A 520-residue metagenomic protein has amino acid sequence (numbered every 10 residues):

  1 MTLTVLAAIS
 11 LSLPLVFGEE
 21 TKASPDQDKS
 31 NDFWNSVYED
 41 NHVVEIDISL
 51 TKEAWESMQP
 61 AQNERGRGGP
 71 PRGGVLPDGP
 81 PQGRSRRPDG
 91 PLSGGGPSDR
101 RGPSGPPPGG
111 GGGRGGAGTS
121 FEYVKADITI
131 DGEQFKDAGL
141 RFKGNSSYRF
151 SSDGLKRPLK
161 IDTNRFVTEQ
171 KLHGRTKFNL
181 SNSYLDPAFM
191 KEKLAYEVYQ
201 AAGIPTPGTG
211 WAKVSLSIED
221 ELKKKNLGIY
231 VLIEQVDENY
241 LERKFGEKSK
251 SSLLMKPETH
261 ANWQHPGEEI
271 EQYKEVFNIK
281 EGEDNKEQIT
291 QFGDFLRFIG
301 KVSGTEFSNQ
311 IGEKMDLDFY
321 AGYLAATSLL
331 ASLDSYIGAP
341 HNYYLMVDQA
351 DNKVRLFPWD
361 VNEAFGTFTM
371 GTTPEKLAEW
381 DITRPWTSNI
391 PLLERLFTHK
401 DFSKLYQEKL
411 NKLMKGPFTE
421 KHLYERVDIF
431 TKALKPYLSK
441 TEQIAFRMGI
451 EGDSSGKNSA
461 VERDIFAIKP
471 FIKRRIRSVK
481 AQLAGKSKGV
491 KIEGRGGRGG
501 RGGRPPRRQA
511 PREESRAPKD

Functional and structural regions predicted by a protein language model:
M1-A8: Sec-dependent N-terminal signal peptides
A8, P14-F189, K193-L194, R504: Conserved NTP-binding catalytic cores of kinases and kinase-like/nucleotidyltransferase enzymes across multiple kinase
S24, V43-E45, A54-M58, R65-P71 (+7 more regions): Middle-to-C-terminal accessory/interaction subdomains
K143, S217, M346-A350: Short beta-strand micro-motifs enriched in acidic
P158-T168, L172-Y184, A188-F189, I204-P207 (+2 more regions): Internal "kinase-insert"/substrate-recognition segments embedded within catalytic cores of ATP-dependent enzymes
K193-I204: Metal-dependent nuclease catalytic cores in nucleic-acid-processing enzymes, especially RNase H-like/related
A202-S215, S335: Short, well-structured beta-strand/strand-turn elements
V214-D220, D428: Acidic helix-start/capping segments at beta-turn-to-alpha-helix junctions
